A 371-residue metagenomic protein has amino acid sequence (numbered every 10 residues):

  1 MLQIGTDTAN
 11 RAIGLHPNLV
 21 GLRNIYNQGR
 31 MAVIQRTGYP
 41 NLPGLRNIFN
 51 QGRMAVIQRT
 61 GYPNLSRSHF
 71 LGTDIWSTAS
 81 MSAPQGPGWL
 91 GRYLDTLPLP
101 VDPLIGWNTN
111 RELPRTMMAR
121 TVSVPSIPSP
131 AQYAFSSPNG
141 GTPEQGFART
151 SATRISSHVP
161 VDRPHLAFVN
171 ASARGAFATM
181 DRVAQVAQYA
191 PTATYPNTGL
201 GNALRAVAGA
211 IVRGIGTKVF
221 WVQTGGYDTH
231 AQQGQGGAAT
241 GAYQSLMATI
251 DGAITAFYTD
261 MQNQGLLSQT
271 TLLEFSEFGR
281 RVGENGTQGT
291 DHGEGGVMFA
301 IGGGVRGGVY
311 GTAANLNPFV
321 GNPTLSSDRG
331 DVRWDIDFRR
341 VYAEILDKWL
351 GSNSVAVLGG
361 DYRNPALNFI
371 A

Functional and structural regions predicted by a protein language model:
M1-Q264, G283, A300-A371: Feature for exported/extracytoplasmic and membrane-associated proteins, marking the mature portion
R36, R59, T270-G279: Acidic/histidine-rich, metal-coordinating catalytic segments
I105, T270, G296: Residue-level detector of short, conserved catalytic/binding motifs and their immediate flanks
L266-S268: Glycine-rich, charge-dense phosphate/pyrophosphate-binding loop(s) and the adjacent flexible "lid"/catalytic subdomain
S276-G308: Histidine-centered active-site microenvironments of extracellular/periplasmic hydrolases and transferases
